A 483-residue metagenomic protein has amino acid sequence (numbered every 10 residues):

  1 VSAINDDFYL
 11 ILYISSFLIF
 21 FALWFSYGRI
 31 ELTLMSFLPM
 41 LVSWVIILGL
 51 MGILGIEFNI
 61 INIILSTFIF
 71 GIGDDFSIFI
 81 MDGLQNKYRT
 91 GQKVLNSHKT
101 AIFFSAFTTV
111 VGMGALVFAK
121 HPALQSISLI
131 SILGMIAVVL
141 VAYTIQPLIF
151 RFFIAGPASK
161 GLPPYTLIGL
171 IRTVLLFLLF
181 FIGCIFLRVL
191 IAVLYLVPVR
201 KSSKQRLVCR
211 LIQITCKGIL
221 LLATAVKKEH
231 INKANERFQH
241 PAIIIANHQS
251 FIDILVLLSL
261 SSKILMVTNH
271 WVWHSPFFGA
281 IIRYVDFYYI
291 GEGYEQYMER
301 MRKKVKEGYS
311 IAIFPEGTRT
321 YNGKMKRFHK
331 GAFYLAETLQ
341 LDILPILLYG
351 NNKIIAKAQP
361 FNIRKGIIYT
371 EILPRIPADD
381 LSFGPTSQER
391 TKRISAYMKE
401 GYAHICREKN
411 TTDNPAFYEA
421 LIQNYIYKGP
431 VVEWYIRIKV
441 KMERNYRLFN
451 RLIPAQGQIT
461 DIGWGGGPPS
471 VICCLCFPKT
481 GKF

Functional and structural regions predicted by a protein language model:
V1-G169: Membrane-embedded transmembrane helical bundles of large multi-pass transporters/channels
T166-K227, A280-I281, K428-R437: A transmembrane-helix-recognition feature enriched in membrane-embedded lipid enzymes and envelope glyco-/phospholipid
I171, E295-Y427: Non-catalytic C-terminal accessory region of glycerolipid acyltransferases and related lyso-lipid remodeling enzymes
I191-R210, F238-G293: Catalytic core of membrane glycerolipid acyltransferases/transacylases, capturing the structured, soluble-facing
K439-Q456: Conserved alpha-helix/loop element of class I SAM-dependent methyltransferases that forms part of the SAM/SAH-binding
G457-G465: Conserved class I S-adenosyl-L-methionine
G466-P478: Conserved SAM-binding loop of SAM-dependent methyltransferases across substrates and taxa, primarily the Class I
T480-K482: Short beta-strand element of Class I
